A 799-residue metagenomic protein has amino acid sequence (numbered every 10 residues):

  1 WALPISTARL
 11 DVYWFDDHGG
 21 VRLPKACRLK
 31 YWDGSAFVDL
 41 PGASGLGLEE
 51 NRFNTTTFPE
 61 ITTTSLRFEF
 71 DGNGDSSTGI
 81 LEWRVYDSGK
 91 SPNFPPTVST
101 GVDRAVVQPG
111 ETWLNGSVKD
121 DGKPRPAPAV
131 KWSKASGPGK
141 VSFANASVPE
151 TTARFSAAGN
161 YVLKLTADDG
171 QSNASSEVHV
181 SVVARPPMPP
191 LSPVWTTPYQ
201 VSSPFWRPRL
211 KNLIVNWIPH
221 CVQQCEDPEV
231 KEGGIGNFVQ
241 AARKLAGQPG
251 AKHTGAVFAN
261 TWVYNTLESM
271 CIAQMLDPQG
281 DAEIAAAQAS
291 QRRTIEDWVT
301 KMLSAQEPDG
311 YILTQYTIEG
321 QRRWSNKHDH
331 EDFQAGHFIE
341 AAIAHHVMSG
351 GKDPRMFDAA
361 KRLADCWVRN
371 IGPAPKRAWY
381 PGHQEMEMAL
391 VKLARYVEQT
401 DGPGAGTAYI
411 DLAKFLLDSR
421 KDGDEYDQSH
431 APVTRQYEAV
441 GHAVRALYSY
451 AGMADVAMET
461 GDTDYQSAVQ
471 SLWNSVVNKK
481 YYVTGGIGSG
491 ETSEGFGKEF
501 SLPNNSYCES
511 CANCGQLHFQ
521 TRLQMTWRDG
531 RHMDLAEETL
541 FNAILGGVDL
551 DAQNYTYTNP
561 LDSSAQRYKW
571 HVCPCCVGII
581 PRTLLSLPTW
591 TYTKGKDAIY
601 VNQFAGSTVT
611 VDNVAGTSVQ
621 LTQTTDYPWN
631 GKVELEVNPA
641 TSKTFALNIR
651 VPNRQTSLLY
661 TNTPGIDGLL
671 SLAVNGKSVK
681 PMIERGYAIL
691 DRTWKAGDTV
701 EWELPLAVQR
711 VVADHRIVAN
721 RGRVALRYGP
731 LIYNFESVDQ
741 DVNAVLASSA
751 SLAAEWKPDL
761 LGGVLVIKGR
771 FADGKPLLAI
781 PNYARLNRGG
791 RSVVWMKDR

Functional and structural regions predicted by a protein language model:
W1-P92, Y380: Aromatic, loop-rich ligand-recognition surfaces of beta-strand-rich domains
N93-T97: Proline-centered linker/hinge motifs at extracellular inter-domain junctions
G110-D120: A short beta-strand segment in extracellular, disulfide-stabilized domains
P124-K131: Solvent-exposed loop segments of extracellular immunoglobulin-like
S133-V148, K680-P681: Low-complexity "stalk/linker" and mucin-like segments enriched in Ser/Thr/Pro/Ala/Gly
P186-A289, R322-G350, Q384-A408, Q436-N474 (+1 more regions): Aromatic (Trp/Tyr) and acidic
R209-P249, R293-Y311, D358-A374, D411-S429 (+2 more regions): Long, well-ordered core segments of solenoidal/helical folds
V469, D534-N542, G547-P639, L659-V674 (+4 more regions): C-terminal beta-rich recognition modules with glycine/proline-rich loops and embedded aromatic residues
